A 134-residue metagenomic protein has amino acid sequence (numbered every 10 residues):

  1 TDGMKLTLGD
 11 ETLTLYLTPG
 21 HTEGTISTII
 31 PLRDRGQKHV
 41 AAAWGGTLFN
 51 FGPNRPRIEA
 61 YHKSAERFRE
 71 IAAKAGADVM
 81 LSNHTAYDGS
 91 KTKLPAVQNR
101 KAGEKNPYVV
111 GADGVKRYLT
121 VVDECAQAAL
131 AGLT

Functional and structural regions predicted by a protein language model:
G3-L8, T12-K116: Metallo-beta-lactamase
D113-T134: C-terminal capping/extension segments of zinc metalloprotease domains
